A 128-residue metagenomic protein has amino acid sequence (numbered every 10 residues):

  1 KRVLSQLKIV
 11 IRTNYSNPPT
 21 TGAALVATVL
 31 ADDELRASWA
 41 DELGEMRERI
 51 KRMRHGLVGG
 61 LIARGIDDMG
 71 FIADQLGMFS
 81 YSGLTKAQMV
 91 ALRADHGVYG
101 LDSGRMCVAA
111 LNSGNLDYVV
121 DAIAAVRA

Functional and structural regions predicted by a protein language model:
K1-A40: Conserved core segment of the aminotransferase class I/II
Q6, M78-Y81, M106: Generic recognition of long tandem-repeat/solenoid scaffolds
Q6-V10, V29, R49, G60 (+1 more regions): Residues that form generic nucleotide/phosphate-binding pockets
N14, P18, E45, R49 (+1 more regions): Catalytic cores of large soluble enzymes that bind and process phosphate-bearing ligands
P18-T21, F71-D74, G100: A structural signal for short secondary-structure junctions
D33, G59, A63, L84-A128: PLP-dependent enzyme catalytic core of the Aspartate aminotransferase-like
S38-D95: Conserved PLP-binding catalytic core of the aspartate aminotransferase-like
